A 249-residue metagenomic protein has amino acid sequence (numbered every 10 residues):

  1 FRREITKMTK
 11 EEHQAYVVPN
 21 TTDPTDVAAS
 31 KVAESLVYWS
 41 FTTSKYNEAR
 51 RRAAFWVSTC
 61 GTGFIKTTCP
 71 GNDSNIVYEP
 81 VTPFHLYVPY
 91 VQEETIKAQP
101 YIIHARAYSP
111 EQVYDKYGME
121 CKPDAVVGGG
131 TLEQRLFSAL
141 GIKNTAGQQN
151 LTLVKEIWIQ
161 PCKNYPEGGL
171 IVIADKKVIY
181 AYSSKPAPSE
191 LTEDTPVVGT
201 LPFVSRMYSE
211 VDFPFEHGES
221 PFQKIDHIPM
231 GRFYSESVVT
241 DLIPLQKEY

Functional and structural regions predicted by a protein language model:
F1-Y249: Extended alpha-helical, oligomerization-prone segments that build pores/tubes and scaffolds
